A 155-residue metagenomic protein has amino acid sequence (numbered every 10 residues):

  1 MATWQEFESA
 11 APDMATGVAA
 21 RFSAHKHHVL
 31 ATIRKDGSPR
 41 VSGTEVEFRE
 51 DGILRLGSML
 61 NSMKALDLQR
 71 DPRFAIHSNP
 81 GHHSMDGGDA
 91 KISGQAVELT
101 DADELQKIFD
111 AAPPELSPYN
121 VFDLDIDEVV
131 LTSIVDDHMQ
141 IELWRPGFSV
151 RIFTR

Functional and structural regions predicted by a protein language model:
M1-D13, M85-R155: Charged, gly/pro-rich active-site loop segments
W4-R34: Short, conserved active-site entrance elements at the starts or edges of catalytic domains
F22, L68, I108-F109: A generic structural signal for nonpolar/aromatic side chains embedded in well-ordered alpha-helices
S23-H25, P39, N61, D89 (+1 more regions): Short solvent-exposed loop/turn micro-motifs enriched in small/polar/acidic residues
H25-L60, L68, F74-S78: Short beta-strand segments
T32-R34, S78-H83, Y119-F122: A short, aromatic/hydrophobic, helix- or strand-capping loop or linear motif that either lines the entrance/gate
L60-N61, D127: A generic "binding-loop/recognition-motif" signal
